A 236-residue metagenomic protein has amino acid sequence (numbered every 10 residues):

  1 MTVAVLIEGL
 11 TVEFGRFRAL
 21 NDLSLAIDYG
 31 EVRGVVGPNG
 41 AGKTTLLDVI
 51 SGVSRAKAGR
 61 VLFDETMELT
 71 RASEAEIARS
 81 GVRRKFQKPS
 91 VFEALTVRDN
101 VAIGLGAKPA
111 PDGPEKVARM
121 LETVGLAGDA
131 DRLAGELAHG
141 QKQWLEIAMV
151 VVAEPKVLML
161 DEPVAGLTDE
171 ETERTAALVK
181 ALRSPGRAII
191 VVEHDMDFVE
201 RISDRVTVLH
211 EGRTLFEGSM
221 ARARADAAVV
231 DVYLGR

Functional and structural regions predicted by a protein language model:
T2-R236: Glycine-rich phosphate-binding loops of nucleotide-dependent enzymes
